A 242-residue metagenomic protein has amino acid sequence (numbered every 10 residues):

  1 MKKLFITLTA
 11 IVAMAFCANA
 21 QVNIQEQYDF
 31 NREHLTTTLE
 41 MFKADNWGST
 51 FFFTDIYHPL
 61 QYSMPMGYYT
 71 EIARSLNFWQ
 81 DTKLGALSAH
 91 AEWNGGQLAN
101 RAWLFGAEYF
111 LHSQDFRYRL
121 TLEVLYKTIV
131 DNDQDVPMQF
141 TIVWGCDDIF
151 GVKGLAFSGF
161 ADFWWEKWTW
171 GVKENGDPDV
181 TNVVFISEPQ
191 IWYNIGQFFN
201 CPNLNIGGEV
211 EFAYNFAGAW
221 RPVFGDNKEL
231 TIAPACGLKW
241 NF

Functional and structural regions predicted by a protein language model:
M1-Q21: Cleavable N-terminal export/targeting peptides
A20-Y62: Short glycine/proline- and aromatic-enriched beta-strand/turn motifs that initiate or cap beta-hairpins
Q21, W47-S49, N77-A89, H112-L120 (+2 more regions): Short loop/turn motifs that connect adjacent beta-strands in outer-membrane beta-barrel proteins
E26-R32, I56-L60, A91-Q97, L111 (+5 more regions): Transmembrane beta-strands of outer-membrane beta-barrel pores
F30-E33, Y62-Y68, Q97-R101, D131-P137 (+2 more regions): Replace "Gram-negative outer membrane beta-barrel proteins" with "bacterial and organellar outer membrane beta-barrel
L39, I72-R74, F78, F105-A107 (+3 more regions): Membrane-embedded beta-strands of outer-membrane beta-barrel proteins, especially the hydrophobic/small aromatic
I129-A219, W240-F242: Outer-membrane beta-barrel transmembrane domain signature
L230-F242: Outer-membrane beta-barrel "beta-signal"
